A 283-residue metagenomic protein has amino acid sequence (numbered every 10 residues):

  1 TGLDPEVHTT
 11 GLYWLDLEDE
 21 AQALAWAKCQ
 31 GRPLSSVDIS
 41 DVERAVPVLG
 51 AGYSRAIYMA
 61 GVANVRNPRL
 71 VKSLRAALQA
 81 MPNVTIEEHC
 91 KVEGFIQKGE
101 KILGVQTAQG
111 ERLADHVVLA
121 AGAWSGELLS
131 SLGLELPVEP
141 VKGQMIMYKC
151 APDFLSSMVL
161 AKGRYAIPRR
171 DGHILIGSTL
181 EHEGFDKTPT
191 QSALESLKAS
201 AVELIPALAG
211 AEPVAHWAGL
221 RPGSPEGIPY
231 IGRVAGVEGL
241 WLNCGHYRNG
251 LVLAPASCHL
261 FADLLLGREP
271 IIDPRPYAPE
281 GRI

Functional and structural regions predicted by a protein language model:
T1-A45, S200-V202: Dinucleotide-binding Rossmann-like beta1-alpha1 core, especially the glycine-rich loop that anchors the ADP
L3-H8, K101, E111-R112, H116-E238: Active-site substrate-recognition segment that forms the wall of the catalytic cavity or substrate channel
W14-E20, I57-A76, T188-A193, V252: Short beta-strand to alpha-helix junction loop
E20-A25, I39, N67-V71, S125 (+4 more regions): A general structural signal for well-ordered alpha-helical segments in protein cores
R32, L78-T85, A209, G236-G239: A short helix-to-beta-strand connector/capping loop
D38-I39, E88-C90, A215-W217: Short loop/edge segments at beta-strand edges and connector loops that shape dinucleotide/nucleotide cofactor-binding
I57-H116, G126: Helical element adjacent to the flavin cofactor pocket in flavoenzyme catalytic cores
I205-I283: C-terminal catalytic lobe of FAD-dependent flavoproteins
